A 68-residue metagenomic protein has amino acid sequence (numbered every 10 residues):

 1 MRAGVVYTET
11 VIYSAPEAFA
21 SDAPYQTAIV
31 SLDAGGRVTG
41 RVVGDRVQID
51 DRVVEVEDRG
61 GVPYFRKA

Functional and structural regions predicted by a protein language model:
G4-V6, V42: Conserved hydrophobic positions within beta-strands
E9-A15: Short, conserved beta-turn/loop elements at beta-strand boundaries and strand-helix junctions
T10, A34, V56-D58: Conserved "cap/hinge" positions at secondary-structure junctions
S21-V38: Short, basic/aromatic beta-hairpin or loop at an interaction surface
L32, R41-V42, K67: Residue-level recognition of conserved beta-strand positions in structured domain cores
V42-V56: Short nucleic-acid-contacting surface segments enriched for D/E, G, S/T with interspersed K/R
E57-A68: OB-fold/S1-family single-stranded nucleic acid-binding modules
